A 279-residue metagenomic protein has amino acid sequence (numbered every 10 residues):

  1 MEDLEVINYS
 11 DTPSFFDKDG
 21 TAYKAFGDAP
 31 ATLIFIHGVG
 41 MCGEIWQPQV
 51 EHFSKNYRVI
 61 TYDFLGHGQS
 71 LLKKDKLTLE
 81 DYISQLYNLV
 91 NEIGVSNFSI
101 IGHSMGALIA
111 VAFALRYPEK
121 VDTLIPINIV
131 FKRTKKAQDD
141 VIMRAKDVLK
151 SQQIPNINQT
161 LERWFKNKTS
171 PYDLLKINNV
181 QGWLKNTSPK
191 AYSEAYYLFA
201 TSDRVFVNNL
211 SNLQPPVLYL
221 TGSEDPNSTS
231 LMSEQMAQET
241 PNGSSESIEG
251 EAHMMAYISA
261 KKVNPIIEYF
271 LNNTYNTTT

Functional and structural regions predicted by a protein language model:
M1-I34, K55-R58, S96, R204 (+1 more regions): Alpha/beta-hydrolase fold catalytic core
D19-L72: Conserved HGGG/HGGXW glycine-rich cap/lid loop of the alpha/beta-hydrolase fold
D81-F98: Conserved acidic catalytic loop of the alpha/beta-hydrolase fold
V111-R116, V121-Q152: Flexible "cap/lid" loop of the alpha/beta hydrolase fold
K132-D139, S151-S211: Conserved alpha/beta-hydrolase catalytic His-Asp/Glu region
L213, Y219-T221: Short beta-strand/loop motif that positions the catalytic acidic residue of the alpha/beta-hydrolase fold
S223-S228: Acidic catalytic loop of the alpha/beta-hydrolase fold
E251-A260, N264: Catalytic histidine-centered segment of alpha/beta-hydrolase-like enzymes
